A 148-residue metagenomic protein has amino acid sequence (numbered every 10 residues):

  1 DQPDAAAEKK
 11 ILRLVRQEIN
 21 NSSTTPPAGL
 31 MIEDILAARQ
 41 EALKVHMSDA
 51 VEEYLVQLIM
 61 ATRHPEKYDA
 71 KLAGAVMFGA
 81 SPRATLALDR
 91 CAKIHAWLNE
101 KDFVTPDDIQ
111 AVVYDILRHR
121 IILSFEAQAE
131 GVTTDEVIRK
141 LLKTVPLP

Functional and structural regions predicted by a protein language model:
D1-L72, L98-D102, P106, A127 (+1 more regions): Conserved C-terminal "switch" segment of AAA+ ATPases
R63-P148: C-terminal engagement/docking regions of AAA+ P-loop ATPases
